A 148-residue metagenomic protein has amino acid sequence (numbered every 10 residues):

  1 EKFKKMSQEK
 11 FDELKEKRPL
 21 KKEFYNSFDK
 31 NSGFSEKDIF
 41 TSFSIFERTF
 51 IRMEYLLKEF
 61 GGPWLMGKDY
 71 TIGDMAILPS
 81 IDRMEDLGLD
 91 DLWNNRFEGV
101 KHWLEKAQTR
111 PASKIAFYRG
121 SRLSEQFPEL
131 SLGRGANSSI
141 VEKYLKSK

Functional and structural regions predicted by a protein language model:
E1-E105: GST-like fold's C-terminal all-alpha helical module
L87-L89, W93-K148: Long, positively charged, glycine-interspersed low-complexity recognition regions
